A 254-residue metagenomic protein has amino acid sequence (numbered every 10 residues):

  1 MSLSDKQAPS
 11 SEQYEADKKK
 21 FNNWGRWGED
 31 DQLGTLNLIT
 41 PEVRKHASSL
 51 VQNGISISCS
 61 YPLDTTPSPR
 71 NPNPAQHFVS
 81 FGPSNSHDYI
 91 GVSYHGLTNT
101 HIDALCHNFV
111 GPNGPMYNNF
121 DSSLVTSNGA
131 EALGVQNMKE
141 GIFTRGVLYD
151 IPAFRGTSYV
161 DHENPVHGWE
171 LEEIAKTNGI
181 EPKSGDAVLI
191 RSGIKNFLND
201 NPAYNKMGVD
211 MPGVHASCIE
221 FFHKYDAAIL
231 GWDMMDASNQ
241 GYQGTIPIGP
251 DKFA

Functional and structural regions predicted by a protein language model:
M1-A254: Active-/binding-site microenvironments in catalytic and ligand-binding cores
